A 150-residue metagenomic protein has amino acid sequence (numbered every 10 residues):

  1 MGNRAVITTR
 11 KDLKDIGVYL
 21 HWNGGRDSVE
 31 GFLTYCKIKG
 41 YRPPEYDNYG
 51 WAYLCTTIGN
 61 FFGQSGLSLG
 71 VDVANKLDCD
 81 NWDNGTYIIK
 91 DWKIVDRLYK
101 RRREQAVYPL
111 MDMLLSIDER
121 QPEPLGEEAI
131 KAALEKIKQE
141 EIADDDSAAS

Functional and structural regions predicted by a protein language model:
R4-T9: Short beta-strand scaffold segments in enzyme catalytic cores
L13-K14: Active-site beta-strand-loop-beta-strand hairpin of nuclease catalytic cores that positions key catalytic residues
G17-L20: A short, exposed loop/beta-hairpin motif centered on an aromatic-Gly-Thr core
G25: Catalytic phosphate/metal-binding cores of nucleic-acid and nucleotide-processing enzymes, i.e., regions that mediate
S28-Y35: Cysteine protease-like catalytic core of ubiquitin/ubiquitin-like
K39-A148: Low-complexity intrinsically disordered segments
